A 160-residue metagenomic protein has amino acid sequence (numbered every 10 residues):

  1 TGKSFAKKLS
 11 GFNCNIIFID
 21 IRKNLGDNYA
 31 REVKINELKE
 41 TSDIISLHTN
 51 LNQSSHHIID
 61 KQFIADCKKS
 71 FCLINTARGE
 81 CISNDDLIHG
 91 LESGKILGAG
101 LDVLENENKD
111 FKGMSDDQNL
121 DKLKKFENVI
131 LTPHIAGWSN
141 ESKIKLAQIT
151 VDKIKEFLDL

Functional and structural regions predicted by a protein language model:
T1-K69: Rossmann-like dinucleotide/phosphate-binding beta-alpha-beta segment
S70, T76-L160: Rossmann-like dinucleotide-binding domain for NAD(H)/NADP(H)
